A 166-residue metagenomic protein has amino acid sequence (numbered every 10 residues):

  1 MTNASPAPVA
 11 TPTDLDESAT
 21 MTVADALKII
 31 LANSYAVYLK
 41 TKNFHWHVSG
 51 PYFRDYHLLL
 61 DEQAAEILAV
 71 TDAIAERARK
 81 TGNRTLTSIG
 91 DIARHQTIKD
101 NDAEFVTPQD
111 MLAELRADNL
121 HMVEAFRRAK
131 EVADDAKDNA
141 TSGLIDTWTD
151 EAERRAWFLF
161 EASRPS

Functional and structural regions predicted by a protein language model:
M1-T13, G90: Acidic, low-complexity proline/glycine-rich segments
P6-A10, L31, Q96-N101, D118 (+1 more regions): Phosphate/pyrophosphate-binding loop motifs in nucleotide- or prenyl diphosphate-using proteins
T13-K28, N101-D110: Short, charged, low-complexity loops and linkers
D14-T22, V37-E62, R127-A140: Helix-loop segments that flank and shape redox-cofactor active sites
M21-L31, Y35, D61-A64, L68 (+4 more regions): Short amphipathic alpha-helical segments with heptad-repeat character
L31, Y38, H45, A64 (+6 more regions): A structural signal for well-ordered alpha-helices, especially hydrophobic packing surfaces of coiled-coils
V48, Y52-D91: Conserved alpha-helical segments that form or flank metal/cofactor-binding pockets of metalloenzymes
D72, E76, G90-T147: Acidic/histidine-rich alpha-helical segments that form the ligand environment of transition-metal centers
